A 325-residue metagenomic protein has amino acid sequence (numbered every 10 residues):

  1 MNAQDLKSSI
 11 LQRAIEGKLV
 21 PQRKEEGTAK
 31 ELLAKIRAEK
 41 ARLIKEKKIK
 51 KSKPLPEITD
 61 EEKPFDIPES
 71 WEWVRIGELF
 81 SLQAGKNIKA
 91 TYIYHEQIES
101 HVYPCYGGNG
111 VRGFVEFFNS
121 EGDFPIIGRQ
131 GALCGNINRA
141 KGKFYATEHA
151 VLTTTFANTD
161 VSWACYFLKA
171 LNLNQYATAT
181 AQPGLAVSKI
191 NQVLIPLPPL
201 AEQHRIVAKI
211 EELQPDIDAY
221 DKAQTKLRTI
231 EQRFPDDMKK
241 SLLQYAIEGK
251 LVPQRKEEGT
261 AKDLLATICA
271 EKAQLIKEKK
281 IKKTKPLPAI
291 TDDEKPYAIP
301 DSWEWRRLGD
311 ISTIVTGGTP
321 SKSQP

Functional and structural regions predicted by a protein language model:
M1-E25, K30-E31, A41, Q214-E257 (+1 more regions): Short amphipathic coiled-coil heptad-repeat segments
Q4, I15, E72, N191-T225 (+1 more regions): Amphipathic alpha-helical segments
S9, R13, K18, D60-I88 (+7 more regions): Non-catalytic DNA-recognition/assembly elements of restriction-modification systems
P21-G27, K48-D60, A90-E96, T178-Q182 (+3 more regions): Short coil/turn segments at secondary-structure boundaries
E31, K35-L79, A266-I311: Cys/His-rich finger/ribbon microdomains and the adjacent scaffold used for macromolecule binding/structural
P56, G77-C134, K283-P288, G309-S312 (+1 more regions): DNA target-recognition patches
F65, V151-F156, N191-L197, K295-I299: Short, well-ordered beta-strand elements within core beta-sheets of diverse protein domains
G107-K169, T178-I190: A short beta-sheet element
